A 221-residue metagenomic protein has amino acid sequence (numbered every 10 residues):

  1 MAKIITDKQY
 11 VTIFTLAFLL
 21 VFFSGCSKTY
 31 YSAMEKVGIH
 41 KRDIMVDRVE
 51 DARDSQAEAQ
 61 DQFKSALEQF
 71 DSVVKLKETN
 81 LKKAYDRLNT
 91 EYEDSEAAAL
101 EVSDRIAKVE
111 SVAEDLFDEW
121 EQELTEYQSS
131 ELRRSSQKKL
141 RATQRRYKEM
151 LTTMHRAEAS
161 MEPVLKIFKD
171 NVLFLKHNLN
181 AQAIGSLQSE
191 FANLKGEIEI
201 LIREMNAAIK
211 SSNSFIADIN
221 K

Functional and structural regions predicted by a protein language model:
A2-F14: Bacterial N-terminal signal peptides that target proteins for export
F14-L20: Hydrophobic helical h-region of N-terminal Sec-dependent signal peptides in bacterial secretory/periplasmic proteins
F22-G25: C-terminal motif of bacterial Sec signal peptides marking the signal peptidase cleavage site
K28-S95: Immediate post-signal-peptide N-terminus of mature secreted/exported proteins
Y30, H155, E162-K221: Long amphipathic all-alpha helical oligomerization modules
V46, E50-R53, A57-Q60, K64 (+10 more regions): Short amphipathic alpha-helical segments with heptad-repeat character
S55, A59-Q69, V112, L116 (+3 more regions): Amphipathic, well-ordered alpha-helical segments in soluble domains
R105-Q188: Extended amphipathic alpha-helical interaction segments
